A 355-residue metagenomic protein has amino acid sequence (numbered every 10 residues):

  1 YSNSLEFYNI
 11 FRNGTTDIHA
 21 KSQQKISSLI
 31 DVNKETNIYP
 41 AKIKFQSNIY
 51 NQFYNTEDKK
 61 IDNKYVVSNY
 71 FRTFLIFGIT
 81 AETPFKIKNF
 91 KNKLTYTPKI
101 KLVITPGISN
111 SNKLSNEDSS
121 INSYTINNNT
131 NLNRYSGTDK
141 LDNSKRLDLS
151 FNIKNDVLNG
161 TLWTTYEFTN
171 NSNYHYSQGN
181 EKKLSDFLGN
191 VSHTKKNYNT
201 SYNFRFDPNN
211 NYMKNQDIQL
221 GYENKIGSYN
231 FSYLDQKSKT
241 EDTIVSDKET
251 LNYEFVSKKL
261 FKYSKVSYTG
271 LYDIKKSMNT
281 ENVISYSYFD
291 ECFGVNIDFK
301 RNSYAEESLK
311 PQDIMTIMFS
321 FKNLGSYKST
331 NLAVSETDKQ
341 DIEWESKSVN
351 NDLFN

Functional and structural regions predicted by a protein language model:
Y1-N355: Outer-membrane beta-barrel proteins and related beta-barrel translocases across Gram-negative bacteria
